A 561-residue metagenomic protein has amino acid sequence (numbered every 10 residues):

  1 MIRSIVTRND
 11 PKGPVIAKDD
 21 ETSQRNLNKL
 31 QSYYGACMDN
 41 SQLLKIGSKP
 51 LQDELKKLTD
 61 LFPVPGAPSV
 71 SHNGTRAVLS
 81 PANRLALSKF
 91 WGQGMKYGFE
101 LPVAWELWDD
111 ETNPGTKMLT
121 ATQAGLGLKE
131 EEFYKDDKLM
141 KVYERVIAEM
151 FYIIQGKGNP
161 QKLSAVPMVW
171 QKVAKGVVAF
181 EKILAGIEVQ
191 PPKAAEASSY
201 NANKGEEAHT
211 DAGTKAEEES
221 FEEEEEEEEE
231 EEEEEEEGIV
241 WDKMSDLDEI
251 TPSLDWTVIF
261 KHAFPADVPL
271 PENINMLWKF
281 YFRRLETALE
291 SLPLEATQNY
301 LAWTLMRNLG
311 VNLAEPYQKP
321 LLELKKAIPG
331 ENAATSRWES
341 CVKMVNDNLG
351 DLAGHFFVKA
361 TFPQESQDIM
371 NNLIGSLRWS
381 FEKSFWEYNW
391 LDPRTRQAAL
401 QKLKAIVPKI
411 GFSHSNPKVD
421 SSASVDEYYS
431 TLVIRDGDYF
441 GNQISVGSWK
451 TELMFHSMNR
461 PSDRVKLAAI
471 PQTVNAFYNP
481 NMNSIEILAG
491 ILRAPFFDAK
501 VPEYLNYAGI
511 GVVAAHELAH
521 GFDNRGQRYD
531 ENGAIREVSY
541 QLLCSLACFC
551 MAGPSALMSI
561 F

Functional and structural regions predicted by a protein language model:
I2-S376: Noncatalytic, helix-rich "gating/capping" subdomain that lines the substrate-entry/channel surface of large enzyme
E206-T210, T214-E223, E232-E233, G238-F282 (+6 more regions): Intrinsically disordered, low-complexity linker/terminal regions across diverse proteins
